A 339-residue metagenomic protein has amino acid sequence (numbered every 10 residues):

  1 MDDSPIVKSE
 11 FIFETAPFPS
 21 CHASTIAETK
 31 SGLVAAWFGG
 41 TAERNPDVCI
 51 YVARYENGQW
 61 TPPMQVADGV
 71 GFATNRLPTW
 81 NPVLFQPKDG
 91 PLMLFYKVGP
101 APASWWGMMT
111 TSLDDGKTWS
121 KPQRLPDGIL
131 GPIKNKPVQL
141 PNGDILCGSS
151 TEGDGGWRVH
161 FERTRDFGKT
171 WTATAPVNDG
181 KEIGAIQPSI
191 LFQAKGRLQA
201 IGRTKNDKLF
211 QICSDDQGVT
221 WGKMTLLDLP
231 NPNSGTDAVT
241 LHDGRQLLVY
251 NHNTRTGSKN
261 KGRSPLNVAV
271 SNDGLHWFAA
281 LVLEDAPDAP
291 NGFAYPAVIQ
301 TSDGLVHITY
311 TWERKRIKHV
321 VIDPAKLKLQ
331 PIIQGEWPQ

Functional and structural regions predicted by a protein language model:
M1-Q339: Asp-box/BNR beta-propeller blade signature and adjacent active/binding-site loops in extracellular glycan-interacting
